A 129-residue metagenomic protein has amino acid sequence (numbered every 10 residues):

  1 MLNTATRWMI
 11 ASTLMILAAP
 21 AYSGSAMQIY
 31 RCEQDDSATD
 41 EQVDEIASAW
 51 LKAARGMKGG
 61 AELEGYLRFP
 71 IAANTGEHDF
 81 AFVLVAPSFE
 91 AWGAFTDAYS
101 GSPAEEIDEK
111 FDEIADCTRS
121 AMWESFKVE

Functional and structural regions predicted by a protein language model:
M1-I10: Bacterial N-terminal signal peptides that target proteins for export
L14-S102, I114-E129: Short S/T/G/P-rich N-terminal loop/turn motif that feeds into the first structured element of a domain
G101-E109: Extracellular juxtamembrane "stalk/stem" segments on the ectodomain side of transmembrane proteins
